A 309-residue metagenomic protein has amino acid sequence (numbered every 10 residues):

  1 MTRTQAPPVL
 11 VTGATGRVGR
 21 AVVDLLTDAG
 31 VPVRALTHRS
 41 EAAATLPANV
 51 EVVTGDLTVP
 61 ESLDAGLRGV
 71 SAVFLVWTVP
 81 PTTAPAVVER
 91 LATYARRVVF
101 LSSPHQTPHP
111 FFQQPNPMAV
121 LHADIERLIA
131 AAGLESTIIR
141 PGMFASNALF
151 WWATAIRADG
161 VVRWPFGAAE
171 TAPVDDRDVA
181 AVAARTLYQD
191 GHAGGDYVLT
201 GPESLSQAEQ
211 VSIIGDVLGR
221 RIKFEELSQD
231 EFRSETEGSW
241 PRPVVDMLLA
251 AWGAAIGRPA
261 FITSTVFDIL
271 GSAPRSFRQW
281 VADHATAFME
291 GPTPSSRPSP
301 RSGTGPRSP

Functional and structural regions predicted by a protein language model:
M1-Q5, D28, R301-P309: Classical N-terminal secretory signal peptides
T2-A43, P47-A48, T58-E61, A65-S71 (+8 more regions): Oxidoreductase cofactor-interface core, primarily capturing Rossmann-like NAD(P)-dependent enzymes
G55: Cofactor-binding loops of NAD(P)H-dependent oxidoreductases, dominated by short-chain dehydrogenase/reductases
D230-P309: A hydrophobic C-terminal alpha-helical subdomain
